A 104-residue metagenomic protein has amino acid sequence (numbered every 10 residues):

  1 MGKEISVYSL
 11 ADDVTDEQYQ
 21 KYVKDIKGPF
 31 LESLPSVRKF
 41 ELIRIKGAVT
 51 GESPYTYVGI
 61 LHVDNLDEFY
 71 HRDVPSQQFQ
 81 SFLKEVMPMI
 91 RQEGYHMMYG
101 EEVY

Functional and structural regions predicted by a protein language model:
M1-G2, G51-S53: Short, flexible turn/loop "capping" segments at secondary-structure junctions
G2-S9, V58: Active-site-flanking beta-strand signature of metal-NTP-handling nucleotidyl enzymes and homologous cyclase-like
D12-D13: Active-site acidic-Proline motif in GNAT/NAT acetyltransferases
Q18-Y22, R72: Short amphipathic alpha-helical coupling segments at ligand-binding clamshell hinges and other catalytic/signaling
V23, F30-E32: Hydrophobic C-terminal alpha-helix "anchor/cap" residues
K24-D25, F79: Well-ordered, non-membrane alpha-helical segments in soluble/globular domains
E32-R38, E52-T56, I60-Y99, Y104: An amphipathic, aromatic/His-enriched active-site/gating alpha helix that lines ligand/cofactor pockets
I43-A48: Short, solvent-exposed loop/turn elements at beta->coil junctions and helix N-caps that rim active or binding pockets
